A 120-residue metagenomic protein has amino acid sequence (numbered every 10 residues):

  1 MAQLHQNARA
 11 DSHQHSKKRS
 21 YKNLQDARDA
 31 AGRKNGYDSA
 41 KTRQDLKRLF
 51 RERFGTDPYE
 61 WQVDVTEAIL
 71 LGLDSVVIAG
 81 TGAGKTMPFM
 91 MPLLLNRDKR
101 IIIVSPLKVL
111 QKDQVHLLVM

Functional and structural regions predicted by a protein language model:
M1-K34: Intrinsically disordered, low-complexity accessory regions that flank the conserved helicase/ATPase core of eukaryotic
K17-S20, G32-R43, K85, P92: Membrane-targeting and insertion segments and their boundary/processing signals
A27-G80: Conserved pre-motif I regulatory segment
Y59-M120: Conserved P-loop/Walker A NTP-binding site and adjacent catalytic elements of P-loop NTPases
